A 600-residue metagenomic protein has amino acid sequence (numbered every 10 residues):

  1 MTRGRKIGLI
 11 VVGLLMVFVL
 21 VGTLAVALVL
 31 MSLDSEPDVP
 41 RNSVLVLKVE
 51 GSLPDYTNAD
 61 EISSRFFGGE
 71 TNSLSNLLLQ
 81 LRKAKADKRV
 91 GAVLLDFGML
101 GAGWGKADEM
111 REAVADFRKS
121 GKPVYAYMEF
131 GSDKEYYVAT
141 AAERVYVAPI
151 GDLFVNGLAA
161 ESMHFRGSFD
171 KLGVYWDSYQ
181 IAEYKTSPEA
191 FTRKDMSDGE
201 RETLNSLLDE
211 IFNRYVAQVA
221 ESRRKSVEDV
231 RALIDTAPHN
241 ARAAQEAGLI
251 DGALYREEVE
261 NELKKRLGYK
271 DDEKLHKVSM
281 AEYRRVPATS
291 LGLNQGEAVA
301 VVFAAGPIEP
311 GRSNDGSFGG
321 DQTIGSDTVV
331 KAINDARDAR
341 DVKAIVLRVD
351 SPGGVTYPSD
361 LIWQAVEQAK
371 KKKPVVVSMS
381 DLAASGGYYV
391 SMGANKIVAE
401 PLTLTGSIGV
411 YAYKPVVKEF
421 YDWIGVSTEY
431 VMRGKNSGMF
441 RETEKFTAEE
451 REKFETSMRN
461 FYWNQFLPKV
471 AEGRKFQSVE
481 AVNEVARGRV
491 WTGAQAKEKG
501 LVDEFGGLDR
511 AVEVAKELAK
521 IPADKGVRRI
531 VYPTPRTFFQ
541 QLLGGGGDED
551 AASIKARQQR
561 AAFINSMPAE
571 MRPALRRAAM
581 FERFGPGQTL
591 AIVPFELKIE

Functional and structural regions predicted by a protein language model:
M1-D60, F66-L77, A159-A241, I250-D335 (+6 more regions): Intrinsically disordered, low-complexity segments enriched in small/flexible residues
S43-M163, L291-F420: Cleft-lining beta-strand/loop regions that shape enzyme active-site pockets
K134, N240, T492-G493: Residues that mark the N-terminal boundary/hinge immediately upstream of a DNA-recognition element
A139, A220, A471: The alpha-helix within a helix-turn-helix
G151, Y255-E257, L508: Beta->alpha turn/N-cap motifs
N314-F581, K598: C-terminal structured domain segments across diverse proteins
